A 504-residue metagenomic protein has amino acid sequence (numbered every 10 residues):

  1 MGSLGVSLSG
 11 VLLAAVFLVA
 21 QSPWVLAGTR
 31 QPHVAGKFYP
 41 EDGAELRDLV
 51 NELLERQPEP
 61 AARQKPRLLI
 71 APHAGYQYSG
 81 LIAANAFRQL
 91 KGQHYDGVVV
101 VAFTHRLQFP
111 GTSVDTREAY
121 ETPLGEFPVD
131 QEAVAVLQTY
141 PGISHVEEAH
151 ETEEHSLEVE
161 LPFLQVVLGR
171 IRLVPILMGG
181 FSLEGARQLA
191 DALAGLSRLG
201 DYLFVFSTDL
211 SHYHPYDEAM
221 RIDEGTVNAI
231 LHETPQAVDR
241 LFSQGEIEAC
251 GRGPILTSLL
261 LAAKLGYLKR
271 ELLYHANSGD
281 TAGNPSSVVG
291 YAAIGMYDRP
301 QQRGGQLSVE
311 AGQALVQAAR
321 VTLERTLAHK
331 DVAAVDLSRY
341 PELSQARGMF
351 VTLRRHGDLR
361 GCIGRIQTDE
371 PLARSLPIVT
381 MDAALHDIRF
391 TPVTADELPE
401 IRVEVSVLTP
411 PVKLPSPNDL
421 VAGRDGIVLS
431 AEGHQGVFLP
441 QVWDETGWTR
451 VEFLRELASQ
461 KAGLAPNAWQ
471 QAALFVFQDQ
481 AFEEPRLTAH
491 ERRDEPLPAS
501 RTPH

Functional and structural regions predicted by a protein language model:
S3, A20-Q21, A27, H504: Domain-scale selection of a single, long terminal region that carries the protein's primary operational module
G5-Q21: Bacterial N-terminal signal peptides
W24-L260, K264-G266, H275-A282: Active-site histidine-anchored catalytic micro-motif
F163, P175, Y291-A293, L474-V476: Conserved hydrophobic/aromatic beta-strand scaffold that supports enzyme active sites
L168-R172, A262-E271, Q302, T449-R450 (+1 more regions): Short helix-capping/linker segments at secondary-structure and domain boundaries
Y267-R270, V288-A293, E400-R402, R424: Active-site lining segments that contact anionic ligands and/or coordinate catalytic metals
L272, A276-R303: Long, Lys/Arg- and hydrophobic-enriched amphipathic alpha-helices
R303-H504: Basic nucleic-acid-binding interfaces
